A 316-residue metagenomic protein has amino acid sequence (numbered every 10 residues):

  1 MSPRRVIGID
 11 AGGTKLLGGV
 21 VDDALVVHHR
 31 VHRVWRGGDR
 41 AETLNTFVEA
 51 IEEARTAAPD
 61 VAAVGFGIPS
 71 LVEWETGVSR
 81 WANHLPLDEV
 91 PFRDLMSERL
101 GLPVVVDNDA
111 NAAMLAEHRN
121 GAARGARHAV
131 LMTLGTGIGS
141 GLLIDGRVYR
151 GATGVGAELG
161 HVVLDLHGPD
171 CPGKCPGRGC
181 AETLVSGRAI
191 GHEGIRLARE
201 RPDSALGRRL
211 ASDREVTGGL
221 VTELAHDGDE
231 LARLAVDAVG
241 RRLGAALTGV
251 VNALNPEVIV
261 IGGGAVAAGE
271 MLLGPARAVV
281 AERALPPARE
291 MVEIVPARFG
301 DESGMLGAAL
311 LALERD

Functional and structural regions predicted by a protein language model:
M1-A63, V72-T76, R93-L102, A116-A126 (+2 more regions): ATP-binding/phosphotransfer module of carbohydrate and carboxylate kinases, centering on a glycine-rich
D10, G65-P69, D107, L131-G137 (+1 more regions): Short beta-strand segments
K15, A110-A112, T136-G139, L166: Conserved A3 ("GATE") glycine/threonine-rich loop of ANL adenylate-forming enzymes
V34-R36, L87, G156-E158, L164: A short acidic/small-residue loop/turn micro-motif
G77-D88: A charged helix-plus-loop insertion that forms the helical arch/lid used to bind and gate nucleic-acid substrates
A113-R119, S140-L142, H161-V163: Adenylate-forming
A129-L134, S140-G160: Hydrophobic alpha-helical segments and helix pairs
